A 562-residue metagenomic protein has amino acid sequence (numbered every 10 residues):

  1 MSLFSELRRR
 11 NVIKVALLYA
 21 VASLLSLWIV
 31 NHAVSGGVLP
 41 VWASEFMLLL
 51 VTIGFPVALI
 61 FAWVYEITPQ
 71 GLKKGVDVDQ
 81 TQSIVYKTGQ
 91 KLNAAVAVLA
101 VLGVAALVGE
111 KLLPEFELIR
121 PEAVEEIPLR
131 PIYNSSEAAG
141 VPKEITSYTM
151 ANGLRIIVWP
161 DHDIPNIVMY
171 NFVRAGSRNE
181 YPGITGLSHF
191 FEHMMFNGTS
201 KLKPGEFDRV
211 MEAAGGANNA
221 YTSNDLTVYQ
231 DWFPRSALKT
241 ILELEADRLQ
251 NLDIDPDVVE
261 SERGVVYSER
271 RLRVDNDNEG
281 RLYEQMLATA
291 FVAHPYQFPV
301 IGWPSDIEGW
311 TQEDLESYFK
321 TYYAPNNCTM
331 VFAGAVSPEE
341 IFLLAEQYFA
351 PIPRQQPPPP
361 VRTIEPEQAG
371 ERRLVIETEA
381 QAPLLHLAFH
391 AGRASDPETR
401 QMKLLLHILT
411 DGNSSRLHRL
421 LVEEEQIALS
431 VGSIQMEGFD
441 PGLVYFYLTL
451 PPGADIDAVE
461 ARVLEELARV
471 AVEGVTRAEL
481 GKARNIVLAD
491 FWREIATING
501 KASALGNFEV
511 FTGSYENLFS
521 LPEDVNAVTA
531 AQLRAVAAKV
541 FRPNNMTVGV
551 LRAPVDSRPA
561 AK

Functional and structural regions predicted by a protein language model:
M1-E126: Cytosolic linker/terminal segments flanking nucleotidyl-cyclase catalytic modules
R10-N11, V15-A16, Y133, A138-V173: Mature N-terminal segment immediately following signal peptide/propeptide cleavage in secreted/periplasmic
V38-L39, N197-K201, L249-D257: Short, polar/flexible loop-turn hinges at active-site or ligand-entry regions and domain interfaces
I127-P131, V292, V300, A324-P325 (+2 more regions): An aromatic/glycine/proline-enriched structural segment found at the starts of mature extracellular/organellar domains
P128-T146, L287-C328, P338, P360-E365 (+3 more regions): Histidine-acidic residue clusters that define the catalytic metal-binding segment of zinc metallopeptidase domains
I157-W159, G216-A220, E316-F319, R372-I376 (+1 more regions): Short beta-strand/turn micro-motifs at beta-sheet edges
I164-S177, G186-F190, P204-R248, R281-S305 (+5 more regions): M16 family metallopeptidases and their MPP-like homologs
T185-T199: Active-site SXXK
